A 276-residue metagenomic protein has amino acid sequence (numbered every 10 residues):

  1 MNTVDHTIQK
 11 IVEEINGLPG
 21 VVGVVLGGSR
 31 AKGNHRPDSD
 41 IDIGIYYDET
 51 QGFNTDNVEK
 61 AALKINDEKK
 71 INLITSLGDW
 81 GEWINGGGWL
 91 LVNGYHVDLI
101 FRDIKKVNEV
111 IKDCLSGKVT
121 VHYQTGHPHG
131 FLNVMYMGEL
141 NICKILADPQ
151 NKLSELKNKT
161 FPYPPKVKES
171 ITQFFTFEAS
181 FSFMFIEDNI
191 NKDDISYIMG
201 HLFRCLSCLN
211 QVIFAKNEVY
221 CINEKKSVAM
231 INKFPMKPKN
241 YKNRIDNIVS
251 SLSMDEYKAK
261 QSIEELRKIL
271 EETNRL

Functional and structural regions predicted by a protein language model:
M1-L26: Helical scaffold of the NTase/Pol beta-like nucleotidyltransferase catalytic core
I11, I15, A62-K69, L270: Hydrophobic, Leu/Ile/Phe/Ala-enriched alpha-helical segments that form helix-helix packing faces
E14-I15, A31-N34, I195: Short, flexible, glycine/charge-rich loop motifs used to bind or transfer phosphoryl groups or to couple energy/partner
G23-L26, G44, W80: Ligand-binding pocket scaffold of soluble enzyme catalytic domains
G28-D67, G86-F101: Catalytic metal-binding acidic patch
A31-K32, I104-K105, V219-C221: Short, solvent-exposed loop/turn segments at secondary-structure junctions
K64-I190: Conserved NTP/Mg2+-binding pocket subregion across the NTase superfamily
L146-L276: Conserved nucleotidyltransferase catalytic core and NTase-mimicking acidic/glycine-rich helix/loop elements in nucleic
